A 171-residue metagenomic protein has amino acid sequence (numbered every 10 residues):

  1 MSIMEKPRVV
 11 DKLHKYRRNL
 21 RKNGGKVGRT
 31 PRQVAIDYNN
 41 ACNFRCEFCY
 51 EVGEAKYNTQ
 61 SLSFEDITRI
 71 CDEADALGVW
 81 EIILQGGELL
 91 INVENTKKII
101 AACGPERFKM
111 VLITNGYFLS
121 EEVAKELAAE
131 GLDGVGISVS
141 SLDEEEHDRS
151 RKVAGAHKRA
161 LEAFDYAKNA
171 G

Functional and structural regions predicted by a protein language model:
M1-A55, D72-D75: N-terminal pre-core extensions flanking Radical SAM catalytic domains
Y57, E88-I91: Short, small-residue-enriched loops and turns at beta-alpha junctions that line or gate enzyme active sites
N58-L62: Short cysteine/histidine-rich zinc-coordinating motifs and their immediately flanking basic loops
F64-Q85, N92-G171: Radical SAM/AdoMet-radical enzyme domain recognition
